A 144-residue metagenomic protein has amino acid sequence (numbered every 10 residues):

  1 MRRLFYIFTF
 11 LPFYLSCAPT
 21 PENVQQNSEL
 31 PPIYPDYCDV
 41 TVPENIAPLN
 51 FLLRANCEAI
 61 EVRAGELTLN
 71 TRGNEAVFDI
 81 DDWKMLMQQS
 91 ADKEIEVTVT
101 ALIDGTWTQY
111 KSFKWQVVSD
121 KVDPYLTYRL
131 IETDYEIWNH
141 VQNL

Functional and structural regions predicted by a protein language model:
M1-V24: Bacterial Sec-dependent N-terminal signal peptides
C17-L144: Sequence signature of WD/YWTD-type beta-propeller architectures
